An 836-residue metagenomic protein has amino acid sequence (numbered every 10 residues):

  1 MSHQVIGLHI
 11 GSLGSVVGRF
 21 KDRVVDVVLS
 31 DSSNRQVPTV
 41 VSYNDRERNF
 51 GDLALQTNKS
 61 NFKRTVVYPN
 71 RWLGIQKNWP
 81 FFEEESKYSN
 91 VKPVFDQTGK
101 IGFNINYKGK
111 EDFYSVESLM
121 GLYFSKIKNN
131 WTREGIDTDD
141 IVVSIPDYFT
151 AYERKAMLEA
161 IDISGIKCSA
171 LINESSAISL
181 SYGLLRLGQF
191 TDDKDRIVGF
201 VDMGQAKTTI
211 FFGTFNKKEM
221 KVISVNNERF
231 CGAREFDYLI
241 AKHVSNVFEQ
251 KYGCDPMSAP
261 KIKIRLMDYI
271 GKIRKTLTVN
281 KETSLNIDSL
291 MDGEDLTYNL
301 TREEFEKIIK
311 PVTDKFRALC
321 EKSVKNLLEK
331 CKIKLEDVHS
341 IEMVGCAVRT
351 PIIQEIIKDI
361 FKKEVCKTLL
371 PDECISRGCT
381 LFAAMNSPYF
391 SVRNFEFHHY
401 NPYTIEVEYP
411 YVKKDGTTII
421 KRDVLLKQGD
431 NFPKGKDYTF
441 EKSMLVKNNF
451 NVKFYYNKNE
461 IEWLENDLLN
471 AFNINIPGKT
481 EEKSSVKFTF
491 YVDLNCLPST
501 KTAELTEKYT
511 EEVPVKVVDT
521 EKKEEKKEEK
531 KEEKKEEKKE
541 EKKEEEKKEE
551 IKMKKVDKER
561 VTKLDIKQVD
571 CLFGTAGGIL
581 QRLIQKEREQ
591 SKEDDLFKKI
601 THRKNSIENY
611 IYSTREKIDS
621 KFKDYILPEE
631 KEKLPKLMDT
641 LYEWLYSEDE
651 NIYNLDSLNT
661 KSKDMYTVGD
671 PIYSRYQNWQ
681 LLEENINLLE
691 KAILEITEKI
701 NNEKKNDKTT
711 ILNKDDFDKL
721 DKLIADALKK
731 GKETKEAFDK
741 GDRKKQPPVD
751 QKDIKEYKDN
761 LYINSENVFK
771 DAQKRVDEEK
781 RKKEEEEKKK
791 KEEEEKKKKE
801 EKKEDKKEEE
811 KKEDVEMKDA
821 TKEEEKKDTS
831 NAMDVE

Functional and structural regions predicted by a protein language model:
M1-E84, K92-F95, K108-V116, L122 (+1 more regions): Oxyanion-binding/catalytic loops of NTP- or PPi-dependent enzymes
N104: Short, acidic/hydrophobic/Gly-rich beta-strand patch recurrent on exposed beta strands that often constitutes part
